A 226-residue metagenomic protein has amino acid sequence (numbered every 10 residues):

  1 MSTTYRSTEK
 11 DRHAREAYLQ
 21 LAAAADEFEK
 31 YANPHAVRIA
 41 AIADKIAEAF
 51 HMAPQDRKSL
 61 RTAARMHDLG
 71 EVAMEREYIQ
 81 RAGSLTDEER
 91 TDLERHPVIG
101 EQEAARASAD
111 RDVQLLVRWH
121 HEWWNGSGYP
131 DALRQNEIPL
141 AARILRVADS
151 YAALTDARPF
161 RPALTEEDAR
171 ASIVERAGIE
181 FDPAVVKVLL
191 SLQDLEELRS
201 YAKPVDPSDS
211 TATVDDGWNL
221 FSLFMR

Functional and structural regions predicted by a protein language model:
S2-R226: Histidine- and acidic-residue-rich, metal-dependent catalytic cores
